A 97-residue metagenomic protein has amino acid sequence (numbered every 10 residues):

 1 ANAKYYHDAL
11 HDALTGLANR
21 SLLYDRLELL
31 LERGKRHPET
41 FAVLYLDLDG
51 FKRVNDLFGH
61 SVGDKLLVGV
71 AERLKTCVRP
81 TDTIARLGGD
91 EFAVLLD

Functional and structural regions predicted by a protein language model:
Y6-L10, G16-V43, D49-R79, A85-V94: Conserved long alpha-helical elements within nucleotide-processing catalytic cores of c-di-GMP signaling and class III
